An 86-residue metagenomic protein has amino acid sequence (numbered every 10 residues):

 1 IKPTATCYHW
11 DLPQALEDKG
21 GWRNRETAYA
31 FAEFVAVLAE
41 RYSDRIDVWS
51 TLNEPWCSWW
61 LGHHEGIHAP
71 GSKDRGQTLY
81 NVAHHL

Functional and structural regions predicted by a protein language model:
K2-L86: Active-site region of glycoside hydrolase catalytic domains
